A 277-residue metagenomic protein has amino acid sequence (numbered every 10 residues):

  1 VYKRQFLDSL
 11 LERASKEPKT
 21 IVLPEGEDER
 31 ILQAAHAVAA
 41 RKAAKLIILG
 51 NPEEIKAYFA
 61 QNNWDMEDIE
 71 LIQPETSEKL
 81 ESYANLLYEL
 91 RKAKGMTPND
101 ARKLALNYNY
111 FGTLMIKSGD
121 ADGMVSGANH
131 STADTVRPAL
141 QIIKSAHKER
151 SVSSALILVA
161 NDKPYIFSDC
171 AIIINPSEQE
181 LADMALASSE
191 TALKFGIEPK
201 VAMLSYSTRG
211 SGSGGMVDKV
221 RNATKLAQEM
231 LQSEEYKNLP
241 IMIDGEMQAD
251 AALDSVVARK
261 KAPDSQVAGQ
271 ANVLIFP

Functional and structural regions predicted by a protein language model:
K3-A268, N272-P277: Anion-binding alpha/beta catalytic cores of soluble intermediary-metabolism enzymes, centered on
